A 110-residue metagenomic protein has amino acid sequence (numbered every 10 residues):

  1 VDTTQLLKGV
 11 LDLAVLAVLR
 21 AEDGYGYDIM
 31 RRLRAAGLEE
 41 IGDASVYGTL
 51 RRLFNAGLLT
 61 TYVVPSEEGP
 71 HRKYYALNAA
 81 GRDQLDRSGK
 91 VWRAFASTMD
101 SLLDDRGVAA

Functional and structural regions predicted by a protein language model:
V1-Q5, V63-V64: Short beta-strand/turn micro-motifs at beta-sheet edges
T3-Y47: N-terminal helix-turn-helix DNA-binding core of bacterial DNA-binding proteins
R34, F54-N55: Alpha-helix C-terminal capping/helix-coil junction sites
Y47-F54: Short, hydrophobic-biased segments on the C-terminal half of alpha helices that form "recognition helices"
A56-P70, A76: Beta-hairpin "wing" of winged helix-turn-helix
L77-G81: Accessory beta->alpha helical hairpin/"wing" motif in late/C-terminal subdomains of nucleic-acid enzymes
D83-A110: Amphipathic alpha-helical dimerization/coiled-coil segments that flank or bridge DNA-binding/regulatory modules
